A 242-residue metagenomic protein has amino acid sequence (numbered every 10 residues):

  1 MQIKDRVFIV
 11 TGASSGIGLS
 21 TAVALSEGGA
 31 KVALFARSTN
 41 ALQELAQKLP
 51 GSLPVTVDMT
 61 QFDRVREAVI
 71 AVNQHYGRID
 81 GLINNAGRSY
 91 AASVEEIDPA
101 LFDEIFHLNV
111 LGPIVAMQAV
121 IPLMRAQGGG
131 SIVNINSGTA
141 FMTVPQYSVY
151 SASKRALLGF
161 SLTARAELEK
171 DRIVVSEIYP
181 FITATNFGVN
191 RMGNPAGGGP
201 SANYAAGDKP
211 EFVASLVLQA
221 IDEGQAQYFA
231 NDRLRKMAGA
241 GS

Functional and structural regions predicted by a protein language model:
S14-S15: Conserved glycine-rich cofactor-binding loop
A30-E44: Conserved glycine-rich Rossmann-like NAD(P)H-binding loop of the short-chain dehydrogenase/reductase
V57-E67, P99: The beta1-alpha1 cofactor-binding region of Rossmann-like NAD(H)/NADP(H)-dependent oxidoreductases
S93-V94, L101-F106: Substrate-binding pocket helix/loop in short-chain dehydrogenase/reductase
M117, S153: Active-site helix of classical SDR
S137: Residue(s) in the substrate-gating loop at a strand-loop-helix junction that position the organic substrate next
E177-I178, A196-M237: C-terminal helical subdomain
